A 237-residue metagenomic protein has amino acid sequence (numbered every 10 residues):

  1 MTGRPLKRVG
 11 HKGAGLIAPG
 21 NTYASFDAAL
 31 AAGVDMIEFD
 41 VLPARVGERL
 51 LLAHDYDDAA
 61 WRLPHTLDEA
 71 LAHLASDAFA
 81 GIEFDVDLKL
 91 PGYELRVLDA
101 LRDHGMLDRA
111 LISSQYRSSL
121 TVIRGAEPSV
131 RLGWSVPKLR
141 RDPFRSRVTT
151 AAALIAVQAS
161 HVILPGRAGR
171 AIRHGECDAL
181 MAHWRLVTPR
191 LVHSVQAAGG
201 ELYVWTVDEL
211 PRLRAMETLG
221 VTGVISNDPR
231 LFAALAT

Functional and structural regions predicted by a protein language model:
M1-T237: Phosphate-group recognition and catalysis centered on beta-loop-alpha active-site segments
